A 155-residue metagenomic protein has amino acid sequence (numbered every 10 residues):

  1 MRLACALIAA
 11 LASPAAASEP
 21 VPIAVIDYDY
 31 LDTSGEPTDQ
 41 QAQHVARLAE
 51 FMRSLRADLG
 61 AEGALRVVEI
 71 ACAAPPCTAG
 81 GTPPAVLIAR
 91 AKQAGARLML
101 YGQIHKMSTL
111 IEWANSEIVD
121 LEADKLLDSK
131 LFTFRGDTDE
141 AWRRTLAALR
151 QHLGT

Functional and structural regions predicted by a protein language model:
M1-C5: Bacterial N-terminal signal peptides that target proteins for export
A6-A17: Hydrophobic h-region of N-terminal signal peptides that target proteins for export in Gram-negative bacteria
P20-L31, G35, D39-Q40, F51-P83: Short beta-strand->alpha-helix linker/helix-N-cap micro-motif that forms a surface specificity/interaction loop
I23-D27, G81-S116: A short, hydrophobic beta-strand-centered structural micro-motif
P37, Q41-M52, G80, P84 (+3 more regions): Solvent-exposed, acidic/flexible segments
L48, M52-R56, I88, W142-L146 (+1 more regions): Extracytoplasmic/secreted envelope proteins and their assembly/folding machinery, especially bacterial periplasmic
R56-A64, K92, R150-G154: Sec-exported extracytoplasmic/periplasmic mature domains
R97-T138, W142-L149: Amphipathic beta-strand/beta-sheet edge segments enriched in Tyr/Trp
